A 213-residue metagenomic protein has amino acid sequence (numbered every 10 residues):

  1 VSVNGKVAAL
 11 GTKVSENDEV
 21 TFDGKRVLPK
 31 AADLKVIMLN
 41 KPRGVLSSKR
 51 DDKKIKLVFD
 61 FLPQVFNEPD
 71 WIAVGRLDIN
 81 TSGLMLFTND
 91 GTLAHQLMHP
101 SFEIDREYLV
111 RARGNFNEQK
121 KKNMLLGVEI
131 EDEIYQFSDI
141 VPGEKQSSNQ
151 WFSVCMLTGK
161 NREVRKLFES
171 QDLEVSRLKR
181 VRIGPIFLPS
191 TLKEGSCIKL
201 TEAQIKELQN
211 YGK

Functional and structural regions predicted by a protein language model:
S2-K213: Basic, flexible Lys/Arg- and Gly-enriched helix-loop patches that mediate nucleic-acid binding at interfaces with rRNA
